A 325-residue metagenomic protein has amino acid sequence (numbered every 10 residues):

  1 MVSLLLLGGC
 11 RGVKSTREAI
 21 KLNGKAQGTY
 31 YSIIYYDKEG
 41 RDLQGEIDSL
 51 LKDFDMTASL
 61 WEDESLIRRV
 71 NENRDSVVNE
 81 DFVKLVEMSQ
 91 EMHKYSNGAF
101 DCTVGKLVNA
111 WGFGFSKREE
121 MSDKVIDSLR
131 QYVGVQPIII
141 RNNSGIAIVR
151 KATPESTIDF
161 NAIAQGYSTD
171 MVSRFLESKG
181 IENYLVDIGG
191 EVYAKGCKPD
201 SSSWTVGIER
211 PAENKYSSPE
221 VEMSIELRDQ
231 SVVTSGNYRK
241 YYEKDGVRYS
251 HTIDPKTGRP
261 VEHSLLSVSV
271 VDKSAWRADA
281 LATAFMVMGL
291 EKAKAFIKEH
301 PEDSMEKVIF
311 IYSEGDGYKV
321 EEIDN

Functional and structural regions predicted by a protein language model:
S3-N325: Mature catalytic core of soluble alpha/beta enzymes
